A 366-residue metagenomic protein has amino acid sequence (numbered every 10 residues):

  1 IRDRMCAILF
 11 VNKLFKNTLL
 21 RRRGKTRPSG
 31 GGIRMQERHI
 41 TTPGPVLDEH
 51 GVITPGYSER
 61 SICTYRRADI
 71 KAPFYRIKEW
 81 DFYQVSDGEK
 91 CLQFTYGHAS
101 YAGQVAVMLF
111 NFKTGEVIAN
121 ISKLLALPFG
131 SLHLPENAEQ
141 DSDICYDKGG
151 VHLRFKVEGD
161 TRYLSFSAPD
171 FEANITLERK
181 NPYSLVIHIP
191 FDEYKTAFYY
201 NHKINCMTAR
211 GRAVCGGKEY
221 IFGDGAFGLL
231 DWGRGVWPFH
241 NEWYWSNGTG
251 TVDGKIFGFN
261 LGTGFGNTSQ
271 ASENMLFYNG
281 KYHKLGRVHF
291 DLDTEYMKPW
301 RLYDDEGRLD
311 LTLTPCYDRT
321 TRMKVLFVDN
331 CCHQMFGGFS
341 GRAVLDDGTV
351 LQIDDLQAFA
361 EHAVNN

Functional and structural regions predicted by a protein language model:
I1-D3: Conserved small/polar residues in nucleotide/adenosyl-binding loops
L9, R27-P28: Intrinsically disordered, low-complexity segments enriched in Ser/Pro/Gly/Ala and basic residues
N17-R22, T26-R27: Short, low-complexity intrinsically disordered segments enriched in A/P/G/S/L with frequent Arg, especially at protein
M35-N366: Structured soluble/peripheral alpha/beta segments that form catalytic or ligand/cofactor-binding pockets
